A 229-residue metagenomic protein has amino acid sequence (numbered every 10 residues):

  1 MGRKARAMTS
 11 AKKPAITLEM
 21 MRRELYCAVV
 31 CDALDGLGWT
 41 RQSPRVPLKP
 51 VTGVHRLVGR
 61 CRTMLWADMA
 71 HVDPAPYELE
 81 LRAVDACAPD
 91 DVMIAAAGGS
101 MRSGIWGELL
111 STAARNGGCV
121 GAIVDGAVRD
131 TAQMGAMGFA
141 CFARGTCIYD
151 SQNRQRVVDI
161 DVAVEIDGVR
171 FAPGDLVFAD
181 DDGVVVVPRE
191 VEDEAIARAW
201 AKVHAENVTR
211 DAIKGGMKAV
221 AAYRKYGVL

Functional and structural regions predicted by a protein language model:
G2-A75, L79, D85, A205 (+1 more regions): Intrinsically disordered, low-complexity regions enriched in acidic/Ser/Thr/Pro/Gln residues
Q42-V46, W66, I94-A96, A122-G126 (+2 more regions): General beta-strand structural signal in soluble alpha/beta enzymes
V58-C61, A88-D91, G117-V120, A136-F139 (+3 more regions): Short coil/turn connectors at secondary-structure junctions
A83-D125: Extracellular/luminal Protease-associated
A113-N116, V120-C147, N153: Ligand/cofactor pocket segment of small-molecule handling proteins
T146-V220: Acidic, glycine-rich flexible loop/linker segments
M217-L229: Conserved, helical-rich catalytic subdomain that frames metal- and/or nucleotide-binding sites in enzyme alpha/beta
